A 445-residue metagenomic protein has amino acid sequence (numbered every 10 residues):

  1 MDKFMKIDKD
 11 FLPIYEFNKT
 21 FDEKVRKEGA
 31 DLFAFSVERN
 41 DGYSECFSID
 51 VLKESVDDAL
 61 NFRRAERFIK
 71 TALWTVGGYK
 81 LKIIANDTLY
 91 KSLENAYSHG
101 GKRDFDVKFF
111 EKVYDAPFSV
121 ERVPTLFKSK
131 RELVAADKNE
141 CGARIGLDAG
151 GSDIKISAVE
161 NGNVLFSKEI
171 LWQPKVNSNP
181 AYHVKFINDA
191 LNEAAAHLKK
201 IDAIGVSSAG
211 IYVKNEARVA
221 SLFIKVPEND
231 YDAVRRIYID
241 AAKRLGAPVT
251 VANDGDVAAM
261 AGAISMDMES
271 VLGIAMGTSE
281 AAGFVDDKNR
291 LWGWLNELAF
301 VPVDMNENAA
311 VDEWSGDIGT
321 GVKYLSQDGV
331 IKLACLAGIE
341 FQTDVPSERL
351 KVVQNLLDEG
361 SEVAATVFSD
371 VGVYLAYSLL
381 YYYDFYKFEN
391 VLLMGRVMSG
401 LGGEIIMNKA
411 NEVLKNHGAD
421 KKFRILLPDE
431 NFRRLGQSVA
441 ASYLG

Functional and structural regions predicted by a protein language model:
M1-F127, K138-A143, M407-N408, G445: N-terminally biased helix-coil "hinge/interface" segments that flank
M1-S48, N61, S92, K130-A136 (+6 more regions): Glycine/GP-enriched mid-protein hinge/lid loop-to-helix segment characteristic of carbohydrate kinases
F47-T71, V176-K199, K332-N390, P428-N431: Adenine-nucleotide phosphate-binding core of ATP-dependent small-molecule kinases
E54-E66, A72-V76, D87-V123, L171-K185 (+4 more regions): Glycine-rich phosphate-binding loop and adjoining helix at the ATP-binding site of ATP-dependent phosphoryl-transfer
T75-D87, K200-A209, Y386-V397: Short glycine-rich phosphate-binding loop at a beta-alpha junction
K80-K82, G142-D148, I201-G205, V271-A275 (+1 more regions): Short glycine-aspartate micro-motif
T366-Y386, R396-G445: Internal alpha/beta domain cores that form substrate/cofactor-binding pockets in large enzymes and binding proteins
